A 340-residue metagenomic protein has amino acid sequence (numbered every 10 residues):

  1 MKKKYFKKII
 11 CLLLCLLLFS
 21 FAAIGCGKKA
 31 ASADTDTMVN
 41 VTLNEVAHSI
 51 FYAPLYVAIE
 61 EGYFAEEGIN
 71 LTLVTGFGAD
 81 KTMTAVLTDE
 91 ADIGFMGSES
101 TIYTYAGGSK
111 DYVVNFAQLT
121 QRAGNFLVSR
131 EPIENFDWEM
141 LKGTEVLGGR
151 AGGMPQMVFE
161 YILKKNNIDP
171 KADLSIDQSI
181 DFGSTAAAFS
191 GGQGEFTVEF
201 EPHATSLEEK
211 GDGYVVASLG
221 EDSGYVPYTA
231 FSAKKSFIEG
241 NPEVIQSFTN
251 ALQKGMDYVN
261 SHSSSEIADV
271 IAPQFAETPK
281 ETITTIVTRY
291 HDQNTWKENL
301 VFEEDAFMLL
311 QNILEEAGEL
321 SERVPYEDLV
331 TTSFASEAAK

Functional and structural regions predicted by a protein language model:
M1-N40, E337-K340: Short, low-complexity disordered leader/linker segments with a strong preference for bacterial N-terminal type II
D34-K171, S175-S179, E195-P202, D212 (+2 more regions): Short, glycine-/small- and polar/acidic-enriched structural segments that line small-molecule recognition paths
F51-P54, E60, A79-T82, G97-S100 (+10 more regions): Stable alpha-helical elements in mature extracytoplasmic
I59-E60, A65, K164, E208-E209 (+3 more regions): Short polybasic/polar patches that bind polyanions
A91-F95, Q293-E304, F334-K340: Short amphipathic alpha-helical segments at helix boundaries and their inter-helical linkers
D181-F275: Pocket-lining segment of extracytoplasmic ligand-binding domains
E239-S321: Secondary-structure end/capping motifs
M308-K340: Conserved C-terminal helix/tail region of periplasmic/extracytoplasmic solute-binding proteins
